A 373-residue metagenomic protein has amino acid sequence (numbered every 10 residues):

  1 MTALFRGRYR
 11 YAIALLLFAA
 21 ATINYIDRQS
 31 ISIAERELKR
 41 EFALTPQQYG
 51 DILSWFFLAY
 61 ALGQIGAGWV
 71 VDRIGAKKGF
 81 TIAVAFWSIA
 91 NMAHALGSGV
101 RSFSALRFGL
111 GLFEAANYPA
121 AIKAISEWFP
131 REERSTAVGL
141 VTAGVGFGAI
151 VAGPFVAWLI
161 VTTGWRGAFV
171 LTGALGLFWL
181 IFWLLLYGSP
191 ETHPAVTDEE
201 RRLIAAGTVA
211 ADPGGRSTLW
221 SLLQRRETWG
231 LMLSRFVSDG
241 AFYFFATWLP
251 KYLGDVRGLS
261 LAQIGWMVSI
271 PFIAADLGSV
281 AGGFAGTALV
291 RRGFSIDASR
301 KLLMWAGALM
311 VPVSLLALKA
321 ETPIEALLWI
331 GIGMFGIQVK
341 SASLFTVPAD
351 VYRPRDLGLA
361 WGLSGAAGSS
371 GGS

Functional and structural regions predicted by a protein language model:
I31-S32, R225-G282, I337-F345: Extracytoplasmic gate region of multi-pass secondary transporters
S32-L62: Extracellular/periplasmic helix-loop-helix junction of adjacent transmembrane segments in MFS-like secondary
A43, G75, L96-S102, F113 (+4 more regions): Helix-breaking motifs and short loop linkers at transmembrane-helix boundaries and internal kinks in secondary membrane
S54-W69, S269-G282: Central cavity-lining transmembrane alpha-helices of secondary-active solute carriers, predominantly the Major
L62-R101: Conserved MFS/SLC helix-loop-helix module at the cytosolic interface between two early adjacent transmembrane helices
A85-S98, W305-E321: C-terminal ends and interior cores of transmembrane alpha-helices in multi-pass membrane transporters/permeases
L106-G146: Cytoplasmic helix-loop-helix junction between adjacent transmembrane helices in 12-TM secondary transporters
V141-E191: Helix-loop-helix hairpin linking two adjacent transmembrane segments in secondary transporters
